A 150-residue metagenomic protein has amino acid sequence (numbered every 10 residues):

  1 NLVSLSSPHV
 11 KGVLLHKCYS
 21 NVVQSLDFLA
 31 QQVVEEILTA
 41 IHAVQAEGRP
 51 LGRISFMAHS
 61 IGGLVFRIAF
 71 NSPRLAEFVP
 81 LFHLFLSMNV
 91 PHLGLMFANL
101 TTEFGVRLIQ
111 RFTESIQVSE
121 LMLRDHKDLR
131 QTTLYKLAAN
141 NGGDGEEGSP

Functional and structural regions predicted by a protein language model:
N1-S20, A69, P73: Short, surface-exposed "cap/lid" segments of acyl-processing enzymes
C18-A30: Catalytic nucleophile-loop/oxyanion-hole region of alpha/beta-hydrolase and closely related hydrolase-like folds
A30-N140: Serine-dependent carboxylesterase/thioesterase catalytic core of lipase-like alpha/beta-hydrolase/SGNH enzymes
E146-P150: C-terminal catalytic-base region of ester-bond hydrolases, centering on the histidine of the charge-relay
